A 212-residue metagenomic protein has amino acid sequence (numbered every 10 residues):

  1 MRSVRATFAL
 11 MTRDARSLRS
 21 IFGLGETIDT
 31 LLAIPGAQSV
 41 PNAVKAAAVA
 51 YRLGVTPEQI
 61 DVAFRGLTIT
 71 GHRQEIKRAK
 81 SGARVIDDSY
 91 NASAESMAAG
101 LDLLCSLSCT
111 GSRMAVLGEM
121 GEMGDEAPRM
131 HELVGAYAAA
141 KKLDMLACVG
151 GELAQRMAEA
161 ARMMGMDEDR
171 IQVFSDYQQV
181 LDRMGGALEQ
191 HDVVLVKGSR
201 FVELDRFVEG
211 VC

Functional and structural regions predicted by a protein language model:
M1-D29, T70-G71: Extended acidic/charged loop-beta regions that coordinate divalent cations and stabilize anionic phosphate/carboxylate
R2-R5, G25, P35-Q38, V44-C212: ATP-dependent carboxylate-amine ligase
